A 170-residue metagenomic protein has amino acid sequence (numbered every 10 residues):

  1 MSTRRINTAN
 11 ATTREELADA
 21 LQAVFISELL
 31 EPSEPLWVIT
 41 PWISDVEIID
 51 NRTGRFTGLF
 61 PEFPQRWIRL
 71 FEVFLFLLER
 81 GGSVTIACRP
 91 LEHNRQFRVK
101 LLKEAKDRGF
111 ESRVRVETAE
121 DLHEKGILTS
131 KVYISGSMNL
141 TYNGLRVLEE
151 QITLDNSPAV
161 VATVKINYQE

Functional and structural regions predicted by a protein language model:
M1-E170: PLD/PLD-like phosphodiesterase catalytic module centered on the HKD motif
